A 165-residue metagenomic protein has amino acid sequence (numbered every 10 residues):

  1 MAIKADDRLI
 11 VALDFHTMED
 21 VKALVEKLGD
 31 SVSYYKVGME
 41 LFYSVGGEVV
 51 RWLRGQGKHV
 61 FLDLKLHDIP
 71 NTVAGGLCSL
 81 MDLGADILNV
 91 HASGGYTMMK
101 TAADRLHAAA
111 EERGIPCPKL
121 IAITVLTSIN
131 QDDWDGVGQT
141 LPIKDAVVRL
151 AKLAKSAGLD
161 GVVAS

Functional and structural regions predicted by a protein language model:
M1-A23, G114-I115: N-terminal amphipathic alpha-helix/helix-capping segment at the start of soluble metabolic enzymes
A2, A23-D30, E48-G57, C78-D82 (+1 more regions): Acidic (Asp/Glu)-rich catalytic clusters
A5-D7, T72-G161: Conserved anion-binding
V11, Y35, K65, L88 (+1 more regions): Conserved, mostly hydrophobic/aromatic
A12-H16, G38-F42, H67-I69, S93 (+1 more regions): Active-site beta-loop-alpha junctions enriched in small/polar residues
V21, G46, Y96-M99: Short, well-ordered alpha-helical microsegments
V60-F61, L120: Hydrophobic beta-strand scaffold residues
